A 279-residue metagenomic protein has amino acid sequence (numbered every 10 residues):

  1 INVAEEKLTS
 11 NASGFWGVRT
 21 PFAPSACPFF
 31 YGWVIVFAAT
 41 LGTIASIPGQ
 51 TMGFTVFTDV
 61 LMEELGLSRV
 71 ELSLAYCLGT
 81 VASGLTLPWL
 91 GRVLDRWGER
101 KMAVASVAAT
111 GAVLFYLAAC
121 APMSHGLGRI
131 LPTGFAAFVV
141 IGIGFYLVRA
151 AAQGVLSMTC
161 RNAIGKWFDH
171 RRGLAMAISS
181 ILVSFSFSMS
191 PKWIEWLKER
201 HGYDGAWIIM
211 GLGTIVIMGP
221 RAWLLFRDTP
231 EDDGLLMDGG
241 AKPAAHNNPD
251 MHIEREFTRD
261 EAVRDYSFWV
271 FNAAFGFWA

Functional and structural regions predicted by a protein language model:
N2-G42, I253-S267: Cytosolic juxtamembrane N-terminal segment immediately preceding the first transmembrane helix of multi-pass
Y31-R69, L87-L90, S190-P191: Extracytoplasmic
L61, A152-F168: Intracellular juxtamembrane helix-capping segments at the cytosolic ends of symmetry-related transmembrane helices
L74-R92: Central cavity-lining transmembrane alpha-helices of secondary-active solute carriers, predominantly the Major
A108-T133: C-terminal ends and interior cores of transmembrane alpha-helices in multi-pass membrane transporters/permeases
D169-P191: Glycine-rich segments within core transmembrane alpha-helices of 12-TM secondary carriers
G205-L224: Symmetry-related core transmembrane helices of the 12-TM Major Facilitator Superfamily/SLC fold
